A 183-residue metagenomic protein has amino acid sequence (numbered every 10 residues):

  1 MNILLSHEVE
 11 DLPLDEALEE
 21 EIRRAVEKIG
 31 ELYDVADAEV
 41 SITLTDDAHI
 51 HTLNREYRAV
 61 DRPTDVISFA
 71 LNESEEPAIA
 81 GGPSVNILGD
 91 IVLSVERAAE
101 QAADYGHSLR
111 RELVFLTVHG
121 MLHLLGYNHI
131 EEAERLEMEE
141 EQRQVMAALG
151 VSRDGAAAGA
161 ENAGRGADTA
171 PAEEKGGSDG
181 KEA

Functional and structural regions predicted by a protein language model:
M1-L113, L125-A183: An acidic/histidine-cluster motif and surrounding catalytic segment that typifies divalent-metal-assisted enzyme active
V118, L122-G126: Short active-site segment of divalent metal-dependent hydrolases/proteases that encodes the spacing between
